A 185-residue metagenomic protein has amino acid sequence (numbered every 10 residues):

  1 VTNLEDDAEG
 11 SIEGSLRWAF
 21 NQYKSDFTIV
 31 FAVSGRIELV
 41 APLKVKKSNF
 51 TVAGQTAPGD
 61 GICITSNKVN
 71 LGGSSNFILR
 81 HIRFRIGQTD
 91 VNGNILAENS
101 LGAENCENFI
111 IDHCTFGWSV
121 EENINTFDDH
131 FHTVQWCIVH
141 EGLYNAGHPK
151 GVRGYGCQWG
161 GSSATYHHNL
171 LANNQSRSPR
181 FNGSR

Functional and structural regions predicted by a protein language model:
V1-G14: Right-handed parallel beta-helix/beta-solenoid
E5-A8, S34-R36, T56-G59: Acidic glycine-/aspartate-rich tracts in secreted/extracellular proteins
A8-S11, E38-V40, S178-R180: A generic structural signal for short coil/turn motifs at secondary-structure boundaries
E13-S25, R36-A53, D60-R80, I86-E107 (+1 more regions): Extracellular beta-strand-rich solenoid/capping regions of secreted or surface-exposed proteins that bind or remodel
I29-F31: Extracellular beta-strand repeat scaffolds in secreted/surface proteins
N49, A53-G54, S75-Q88, N105-W118 (+2 more regions): Right-handed parallel beta-helix
N94-A97, E121-D129, P149-V152: Short, surface-exposed recognition loops or helix-turn segments adjacent to catalytic cores
